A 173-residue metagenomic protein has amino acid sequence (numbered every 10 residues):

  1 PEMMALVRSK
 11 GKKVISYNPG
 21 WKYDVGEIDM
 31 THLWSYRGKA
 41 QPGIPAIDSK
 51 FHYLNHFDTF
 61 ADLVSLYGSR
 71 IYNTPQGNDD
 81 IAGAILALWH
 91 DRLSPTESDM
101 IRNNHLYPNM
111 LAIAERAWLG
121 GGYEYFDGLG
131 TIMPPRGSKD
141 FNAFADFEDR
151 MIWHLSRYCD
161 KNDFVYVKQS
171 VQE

Functional and structural regions predicted by a protein language model:
P1-V14: Substrate-binding cleft of carbohydrate-active enzyme catalytic domains
V14-D29, L33-E173: Flexible, acidic glycine-rich loops studded with aromatic residues
